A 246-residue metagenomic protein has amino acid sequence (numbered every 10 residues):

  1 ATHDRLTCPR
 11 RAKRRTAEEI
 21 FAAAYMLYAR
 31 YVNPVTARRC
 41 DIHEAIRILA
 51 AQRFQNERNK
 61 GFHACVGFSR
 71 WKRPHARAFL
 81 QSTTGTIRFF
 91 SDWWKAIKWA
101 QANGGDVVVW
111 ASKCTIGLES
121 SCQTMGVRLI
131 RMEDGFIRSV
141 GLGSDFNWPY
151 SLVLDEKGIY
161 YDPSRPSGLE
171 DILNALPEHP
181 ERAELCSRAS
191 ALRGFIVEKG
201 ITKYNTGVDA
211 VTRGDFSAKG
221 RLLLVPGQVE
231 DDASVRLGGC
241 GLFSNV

Functional and structural regions predicted by a protein language model:
A1-V246: Catalytic-core helical/loop segments in enzymes performing group transfer/polymerization on anionic/lipid-linked
